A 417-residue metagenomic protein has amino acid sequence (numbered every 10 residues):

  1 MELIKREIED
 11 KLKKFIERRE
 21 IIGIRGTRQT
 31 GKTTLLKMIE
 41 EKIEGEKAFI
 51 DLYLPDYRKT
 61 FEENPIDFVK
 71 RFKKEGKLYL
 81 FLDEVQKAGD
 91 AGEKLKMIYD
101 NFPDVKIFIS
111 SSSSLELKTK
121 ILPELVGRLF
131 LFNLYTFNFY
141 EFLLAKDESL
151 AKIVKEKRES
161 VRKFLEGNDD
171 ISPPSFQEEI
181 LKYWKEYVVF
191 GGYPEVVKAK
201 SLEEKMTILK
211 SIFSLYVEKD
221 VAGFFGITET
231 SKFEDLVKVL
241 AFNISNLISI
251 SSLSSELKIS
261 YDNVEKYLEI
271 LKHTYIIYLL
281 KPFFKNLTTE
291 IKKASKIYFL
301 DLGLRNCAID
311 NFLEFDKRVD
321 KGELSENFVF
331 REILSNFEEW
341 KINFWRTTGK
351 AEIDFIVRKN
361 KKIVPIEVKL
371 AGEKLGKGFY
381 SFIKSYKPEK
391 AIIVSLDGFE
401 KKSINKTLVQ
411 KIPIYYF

Functional and structural regions predicted by a protein language model:
M1-I16: Pre-Walker A adenine-sensing motif
I24: Hydrophobic anchor at the beta1->P-loop junction of P-loop NTPases
K32: Conserved lysine of the Walker
L35, I39: Hydrophobic positions on the alpha1 helix immediately C-terminal to the Walker A/P-loop
A48-Y79: Short glycine-rich substrate-engagement loop in P-loop NTPases that contacts/grips substrate
F81, K106-S112, N133: Structural recognition of the conserved hydrophobic beta-strand(s) that form the central parallel beta-sheet of P-loop
K120-F233, V237-A241: Interdomain motor-coupling "hinge/lid" segment immediately C-terminal to the ATP-binding subdomain of NTP-driven enzymes
V197-N360: Accessory nucleic acid-recognition modules appended to NTPase machines
